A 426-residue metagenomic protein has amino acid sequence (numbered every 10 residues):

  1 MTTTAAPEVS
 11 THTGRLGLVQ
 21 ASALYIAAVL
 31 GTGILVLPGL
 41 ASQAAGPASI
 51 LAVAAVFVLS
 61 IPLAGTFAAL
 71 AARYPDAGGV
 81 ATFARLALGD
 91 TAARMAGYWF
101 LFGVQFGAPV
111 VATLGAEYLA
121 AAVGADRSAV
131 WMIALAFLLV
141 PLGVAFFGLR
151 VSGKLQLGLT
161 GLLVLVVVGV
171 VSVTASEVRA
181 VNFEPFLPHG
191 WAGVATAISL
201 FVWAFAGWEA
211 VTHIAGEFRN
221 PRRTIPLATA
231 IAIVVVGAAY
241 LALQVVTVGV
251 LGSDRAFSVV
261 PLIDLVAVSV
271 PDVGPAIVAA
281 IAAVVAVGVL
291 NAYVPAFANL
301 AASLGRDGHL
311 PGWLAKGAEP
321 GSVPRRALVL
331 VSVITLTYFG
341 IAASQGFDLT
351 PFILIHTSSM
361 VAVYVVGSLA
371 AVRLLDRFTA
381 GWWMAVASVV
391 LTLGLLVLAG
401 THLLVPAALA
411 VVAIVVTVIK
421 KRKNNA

Functional and structural regions predicted by a protein language model:
M1-G39, Q43-A48, I61, G65 (+2 more regions): Membrane-interface "cap" regions at the ends of multi-pass membrane proteins
T3-T13, I50, A54, G124-A136 (+1 more regions): Helix-loop-helix junctions that connect adjacent transmembrane segments in multi-pass membrane transporters
R15-Y25, G89-F102, A134, H189-F201 (+4 more regions): Select transmembrane alpha-helical segments in multipass membrane proteins
I34-P38, G115, V144-L149, G274 (+4 more regions): Transmembrane helix-loop junctions in multi-pass membrane proteins
A44, I61-L138, L142-F146, T160 (+3 more regions): Hydrophobic transmembrane alpha-helices that form the core helical bundles of multi-pass secondary transporters
T82-G89, A120-A125, A230-Y293, L310-H356: TM-loop-TM module centered on a large, flexible mid-protein loop between adjacent transmembrane helices in multi-pass
V130-E177, P188-W191, T229-I233, S359-V366 (+2 more regions): Membrane-interface loop-to-helix entry segments
H356, L369-A426: A generic transmembrane alpha-helix motif of multi-pass inner-membrane proteins
